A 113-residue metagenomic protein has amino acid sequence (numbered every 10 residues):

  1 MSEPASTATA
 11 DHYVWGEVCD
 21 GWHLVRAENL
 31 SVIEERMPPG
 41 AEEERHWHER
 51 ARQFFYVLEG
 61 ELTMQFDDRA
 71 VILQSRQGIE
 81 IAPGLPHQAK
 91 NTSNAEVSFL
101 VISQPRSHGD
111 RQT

Functional and structural regions predicted by a protein language model:
M1-I33, E44, D110-T113: A short, N-terminal "cap"/entry segment at the start of jelly-roll beta-barrel domains of the cupin/DSBH fold
E28-N29, R50, N94-A95: Short strand-connecting beta-turns/loops that link adjacent beta-strands
R36-P38, H48-M64: Short, conserved beta-strand element in jelly-roll/cupin
E42-E44, T63, I79, P83-A89: Histidine-centered metal-chelating micro-motifs
E61-T63, A70, P86, E96: Structural motif
D68-P83: Short acidic-glycine-tyrosine-enriched beta hairpin
P83-G109: Ligand-binding loop in jelly-roll beta-barrel domains
